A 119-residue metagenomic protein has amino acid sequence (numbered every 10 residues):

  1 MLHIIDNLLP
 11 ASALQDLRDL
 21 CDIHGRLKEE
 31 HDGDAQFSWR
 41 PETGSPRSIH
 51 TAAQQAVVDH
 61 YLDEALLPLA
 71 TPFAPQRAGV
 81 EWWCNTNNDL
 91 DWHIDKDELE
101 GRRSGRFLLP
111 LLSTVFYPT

Functional and structural regions predicted by a protein language model:
M1-W83, L90: Non-heme Fe(II)/2-oxoglutarate
P75-T119: Catalytic core of non-heme Fe(II) oxygenases with the double-stranded beta-helix
